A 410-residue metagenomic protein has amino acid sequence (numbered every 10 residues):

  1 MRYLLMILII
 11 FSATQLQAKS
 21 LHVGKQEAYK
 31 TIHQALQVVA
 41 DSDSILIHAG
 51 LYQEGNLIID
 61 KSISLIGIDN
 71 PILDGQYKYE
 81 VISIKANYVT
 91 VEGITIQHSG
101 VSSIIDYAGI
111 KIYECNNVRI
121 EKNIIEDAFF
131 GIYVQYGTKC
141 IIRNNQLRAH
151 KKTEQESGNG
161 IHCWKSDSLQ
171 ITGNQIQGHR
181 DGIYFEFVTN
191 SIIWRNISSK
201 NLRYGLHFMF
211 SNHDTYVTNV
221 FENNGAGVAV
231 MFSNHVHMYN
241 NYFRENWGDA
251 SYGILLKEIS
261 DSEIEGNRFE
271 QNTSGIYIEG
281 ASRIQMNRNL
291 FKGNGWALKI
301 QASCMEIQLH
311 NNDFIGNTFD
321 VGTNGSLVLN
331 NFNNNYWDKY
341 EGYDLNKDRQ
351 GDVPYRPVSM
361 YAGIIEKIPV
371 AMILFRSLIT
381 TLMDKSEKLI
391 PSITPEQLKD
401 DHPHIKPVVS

Functional and structural regions predicted by a protein language model:
S20, S42-S44, A49, N56 (+21 more regions): Detector for repetitive beta-architecture
S20-Y52: Acidic Gly/Asp/Thr-rich repetitive segments characteristic of extracellular carbohydrate-active and adhesion proteins
V38-D41, Y52-I66, L73-N117, F130-G137 (+1 more regions): Extracellular beta-strand-rich solenoid/capping regions of secreted or surface-exposed proteins that bind or remodel
S64-I68, V89-G93, N117-E121, C140-R143 (+9 more regions): All-beta strand scaffolds that present successive hydrophobic residues in beta-strands
G75-S83, S103-I112, D127-F130, V134 (+8 more regions): Extracellular beta-strand/beta-solenoid scaffold signature
I112, K122, V134, T218 (+4 more regions): Extracellular beta-rich repeat passengers
D249-G253, I284-R288, K292-S410: Functionally critical loop-and-helix segments that line ligand-binding/catalytic clefts of soluble enzyme domains
